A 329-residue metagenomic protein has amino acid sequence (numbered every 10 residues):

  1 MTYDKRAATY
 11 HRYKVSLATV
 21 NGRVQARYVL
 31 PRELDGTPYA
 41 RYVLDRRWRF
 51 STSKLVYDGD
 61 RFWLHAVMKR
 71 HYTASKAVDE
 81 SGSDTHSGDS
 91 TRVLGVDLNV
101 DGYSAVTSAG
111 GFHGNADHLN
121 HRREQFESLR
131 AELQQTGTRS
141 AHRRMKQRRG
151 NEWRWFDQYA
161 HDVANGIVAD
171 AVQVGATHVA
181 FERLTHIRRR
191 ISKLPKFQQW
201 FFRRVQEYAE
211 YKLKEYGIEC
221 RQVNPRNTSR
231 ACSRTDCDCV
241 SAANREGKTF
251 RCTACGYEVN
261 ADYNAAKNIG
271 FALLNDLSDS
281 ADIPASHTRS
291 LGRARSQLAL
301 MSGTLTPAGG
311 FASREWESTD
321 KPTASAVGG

Functional and structural regions predicted by a protein language model:
M1-D58: Acidic carboxylate diad motif detector
R12-V24, V29-L30, H65-Y72, S108-A109 (+1 more regions): Secondary-structure transition/turn motif
L34-S51, G59-A74, Y208, E219-R221: Short helix-coil boundary/hinge micro-motifs
R49-S51, V163-I167, I218, D238-C239: Glycine-rich, charged/polar anion/phosphate-binding loops that engage phosphate groups from diverse ligands
T52-K54, G95, A242, E258: Short, surface-exposed charged micro-motifs
D58, T107-G111, T235-D236, C255: Short acidic-glycine loop/turn motifs at beta-strand connectors
H65-F202, D282-G329: Substrate-contacting helices/loops that form the catalytic groove of nucleic-acid and nucleotide-polymer processing
H71, R203, E207-G329: Positively charged, low-complexity nucleic-acid-binding target-recognition regions
